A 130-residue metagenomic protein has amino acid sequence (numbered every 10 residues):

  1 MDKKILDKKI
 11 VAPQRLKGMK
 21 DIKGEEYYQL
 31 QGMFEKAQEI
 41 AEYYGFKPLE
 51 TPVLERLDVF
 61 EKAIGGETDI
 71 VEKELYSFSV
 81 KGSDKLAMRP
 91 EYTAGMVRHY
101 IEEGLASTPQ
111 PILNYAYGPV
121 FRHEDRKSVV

Functional and structural regions predicted by a protein language model:
M1-V130: TRNA-recognition modules of translation machinery and tRNA-sensing kinases, especially anticodon-binding
